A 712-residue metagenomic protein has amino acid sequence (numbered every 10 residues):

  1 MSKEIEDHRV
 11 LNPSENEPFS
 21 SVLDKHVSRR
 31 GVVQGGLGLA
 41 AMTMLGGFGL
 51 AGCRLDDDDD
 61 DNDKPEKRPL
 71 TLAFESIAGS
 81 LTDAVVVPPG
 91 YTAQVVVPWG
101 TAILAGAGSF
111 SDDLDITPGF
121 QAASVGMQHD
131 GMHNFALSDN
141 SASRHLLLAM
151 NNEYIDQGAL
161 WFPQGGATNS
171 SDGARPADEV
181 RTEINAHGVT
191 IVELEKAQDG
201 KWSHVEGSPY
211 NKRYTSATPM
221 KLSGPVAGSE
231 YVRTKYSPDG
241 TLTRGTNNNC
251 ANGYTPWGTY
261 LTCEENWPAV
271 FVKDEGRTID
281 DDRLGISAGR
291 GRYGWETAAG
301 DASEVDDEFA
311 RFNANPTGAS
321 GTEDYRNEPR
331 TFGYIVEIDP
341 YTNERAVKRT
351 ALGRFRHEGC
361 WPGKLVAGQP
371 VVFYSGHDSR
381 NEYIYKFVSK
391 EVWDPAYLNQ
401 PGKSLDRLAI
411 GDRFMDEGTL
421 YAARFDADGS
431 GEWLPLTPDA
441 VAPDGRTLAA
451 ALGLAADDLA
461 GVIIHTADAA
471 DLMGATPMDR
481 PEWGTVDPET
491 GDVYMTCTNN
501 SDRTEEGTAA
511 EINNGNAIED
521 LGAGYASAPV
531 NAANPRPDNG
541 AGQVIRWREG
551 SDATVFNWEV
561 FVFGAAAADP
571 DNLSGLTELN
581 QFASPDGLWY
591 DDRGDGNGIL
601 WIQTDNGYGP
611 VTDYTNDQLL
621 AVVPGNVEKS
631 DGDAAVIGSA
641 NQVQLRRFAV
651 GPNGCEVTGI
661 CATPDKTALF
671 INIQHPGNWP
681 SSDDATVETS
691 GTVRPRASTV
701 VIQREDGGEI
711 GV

Functional and structural regions predicted by a protein language model:
M1-S28: N-terminal secretory signal peptides
E15-V22, L55-V712: Sequence/structural signature of beta-propeller domains
K25, G31-C53: N-terminal export signals
